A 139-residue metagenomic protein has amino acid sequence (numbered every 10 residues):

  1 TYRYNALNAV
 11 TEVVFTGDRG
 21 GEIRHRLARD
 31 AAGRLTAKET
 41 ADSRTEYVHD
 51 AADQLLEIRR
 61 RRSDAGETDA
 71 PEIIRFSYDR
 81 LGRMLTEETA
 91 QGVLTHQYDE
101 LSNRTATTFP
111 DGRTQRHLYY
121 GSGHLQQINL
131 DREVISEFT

Functional and structural regions predicted by a protein language model:
T1-T89, V93-F109, R113-L130, V134-T139: Beta-strand elements of repeat-based all-beta scaffolds
